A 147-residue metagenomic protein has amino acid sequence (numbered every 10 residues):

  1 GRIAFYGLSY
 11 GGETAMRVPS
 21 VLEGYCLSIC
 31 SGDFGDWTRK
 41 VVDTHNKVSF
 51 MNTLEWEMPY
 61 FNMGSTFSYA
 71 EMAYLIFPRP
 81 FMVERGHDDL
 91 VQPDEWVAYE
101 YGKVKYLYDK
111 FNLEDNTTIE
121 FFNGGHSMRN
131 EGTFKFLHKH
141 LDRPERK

Functional and structural regions predicted by a protein language model:
G1-S9: Alpha/beta-hydrolase fold nucleophile elbow
Y6, S31-G32, E84, F122: Alpha/beta-hydrolase-fold catalytic nucleophile elbow
G12-E23, L137: Short glycine-enriched nucleophile-adjacent loop and the immediately C-terminal alpha-helix near the catalytic center
S20-G24, L75-P78: Alpha-helix C-terminal capping segments
L27-M72, V91-Y101, K110-L113: Mobile cap/lid helix-loop segments that gate and shape the active-site cleft of serine hydrolases
I76, V83-R85: Short beta-strand/loop motif that positions the catalytic acidic residue of the alpha/beta-hydrolase fold
H87-W96, H126-M128: Acidic catalytic loop of the alpha/beta-hydrolase fold
G102-K147: C-terminal catalytic histidine-bearing segment of alpha/beta-hydrolase fold enzymes
